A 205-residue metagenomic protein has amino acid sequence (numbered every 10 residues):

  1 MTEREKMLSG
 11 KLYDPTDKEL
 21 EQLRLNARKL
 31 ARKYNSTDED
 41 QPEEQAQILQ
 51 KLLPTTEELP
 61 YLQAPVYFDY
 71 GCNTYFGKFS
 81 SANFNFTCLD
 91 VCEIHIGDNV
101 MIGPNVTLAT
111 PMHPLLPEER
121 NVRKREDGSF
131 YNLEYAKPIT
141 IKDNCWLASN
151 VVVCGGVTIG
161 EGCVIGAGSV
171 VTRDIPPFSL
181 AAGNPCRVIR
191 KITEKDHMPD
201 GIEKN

Functional and structural regions predicted by a protein language model:
M1-L59, L115, C186-N205: Terminal amphipathic alpha-helical/low-complexity segments used for targeting or macromolecular assembly
R4-E5, L52, Y131, K137-P138 (+1 more regions): Short secondary-structure boundary/capping segments
P54-E57, S81, M101, P176: Short conserved AdoMet
V66-F76, S81-V157, N184-P185, K191-I202: Flexible, glycine/small-residue-enriched loop-and-beta-strand segment within the central core of proteins
V152-A182, C186: C-terminal/domain-terminus segments
